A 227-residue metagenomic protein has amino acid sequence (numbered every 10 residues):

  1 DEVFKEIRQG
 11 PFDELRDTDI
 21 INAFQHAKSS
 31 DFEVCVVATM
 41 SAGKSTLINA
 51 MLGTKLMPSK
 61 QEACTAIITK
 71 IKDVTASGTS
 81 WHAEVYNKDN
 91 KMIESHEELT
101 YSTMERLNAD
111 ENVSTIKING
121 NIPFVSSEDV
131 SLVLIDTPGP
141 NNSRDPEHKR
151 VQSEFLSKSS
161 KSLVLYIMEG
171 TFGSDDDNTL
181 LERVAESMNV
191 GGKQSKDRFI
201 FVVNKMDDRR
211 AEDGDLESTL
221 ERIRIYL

Functional and structural regions predicted by a protein language model:
D1-D13: Charged, amphipathic alpha-helical linker segments immediately N-terminal to NTP-binding catalytic cores
R16: Helix-loop-beta hinge of the Bergerat
I20-L227: Globular "head" domains of long coiled-coil molecular machines
